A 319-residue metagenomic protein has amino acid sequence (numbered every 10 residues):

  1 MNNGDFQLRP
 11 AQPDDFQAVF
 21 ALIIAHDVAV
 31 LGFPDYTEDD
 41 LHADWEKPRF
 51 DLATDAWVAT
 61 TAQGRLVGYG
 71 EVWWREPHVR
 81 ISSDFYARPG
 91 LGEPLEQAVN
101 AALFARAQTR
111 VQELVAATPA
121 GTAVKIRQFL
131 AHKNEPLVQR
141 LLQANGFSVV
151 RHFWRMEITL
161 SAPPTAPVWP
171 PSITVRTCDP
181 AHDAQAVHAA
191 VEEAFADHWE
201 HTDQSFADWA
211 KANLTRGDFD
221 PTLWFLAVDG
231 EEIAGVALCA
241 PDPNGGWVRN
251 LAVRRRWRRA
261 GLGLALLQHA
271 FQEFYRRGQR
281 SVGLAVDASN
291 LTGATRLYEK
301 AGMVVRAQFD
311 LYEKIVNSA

Functional and structural regions predicted by a protein language model:
M1-D14, F20, A25, V30 (+3 more regions): Conserved N-terminal entry element of GNAT/NAT acetyltransferase domains
N2, W73-P171, D310-K314: Acyl-donor-binding surface of acyltransferase catalytic domains
A21-T37, D44-R49, A189-Q204, T215-G217: Helix-loop element at the rim of GNAT/NAT acetyltransferase active sites that forms part of the acceptor-substrate
I24-A117, R127, D229, A234-G246 (+1 more regions): Conserved donor-binding loop and adjoining core beta-sheet/short helix segment in diverse acyl/aminoacyl transferases
P94-E113, V253, R259-R276, T295-K300: Conserved acetyl-CoA-binding loop-helix of GNAT-fold acetyltransferases
I126-F129, V248, V282-V286: Conserved hydrophobic beta-strand within the GNAT/NAT acetyltransferase core sheet that lines the active-site cleft
V138-L142, A294, Y298, M303: Conserved active-site tyrosine of GNAT-family acetyltransferases
A162-G246: Flexible, substrate/cofactor-facing loop regions flanked by secondary structure within enzyme catalytic domains
